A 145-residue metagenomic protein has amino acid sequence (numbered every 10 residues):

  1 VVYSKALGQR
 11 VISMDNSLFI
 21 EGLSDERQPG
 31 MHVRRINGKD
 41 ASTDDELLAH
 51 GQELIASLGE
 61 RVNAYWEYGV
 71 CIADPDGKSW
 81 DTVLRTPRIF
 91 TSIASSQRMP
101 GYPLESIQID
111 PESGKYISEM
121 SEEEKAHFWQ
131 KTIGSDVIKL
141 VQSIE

Functional and structural regions predicted by a protein language model:
V1-E145: Anionic-ligand binding patches
